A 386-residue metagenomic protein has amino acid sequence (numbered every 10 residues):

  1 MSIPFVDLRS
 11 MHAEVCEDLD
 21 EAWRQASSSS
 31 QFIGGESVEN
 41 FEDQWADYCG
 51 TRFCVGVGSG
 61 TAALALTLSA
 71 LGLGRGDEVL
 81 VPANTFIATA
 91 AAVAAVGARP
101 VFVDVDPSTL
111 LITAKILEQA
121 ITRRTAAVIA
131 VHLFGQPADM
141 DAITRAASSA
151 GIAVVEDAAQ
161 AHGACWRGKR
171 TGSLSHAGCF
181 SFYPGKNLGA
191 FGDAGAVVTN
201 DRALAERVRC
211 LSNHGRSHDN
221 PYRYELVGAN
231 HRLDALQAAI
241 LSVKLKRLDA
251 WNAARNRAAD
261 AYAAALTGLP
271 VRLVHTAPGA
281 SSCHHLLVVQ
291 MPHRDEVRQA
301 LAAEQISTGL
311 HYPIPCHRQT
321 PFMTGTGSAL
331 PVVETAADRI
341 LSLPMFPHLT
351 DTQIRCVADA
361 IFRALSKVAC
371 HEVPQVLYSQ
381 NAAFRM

Functional and structural regions predicted by a protein language model:
M1-Q31, E36, P344: N-terminal "arm"/small-domain region of PLP-dependent enzymes with the aminotransferase-like
R9, E36-Q44, Y48-C54, T61 (+6 more regions): PLP-dependent aminotransferase class I/II
S30-E78, A92-V96, F102-D104, K169: Phosphate-binding glycine-rich loop
R75, V81, F102, V154-E156 (+2 more regions): Hydrophobic residues in well-ordered beta-strands that form the structural core
N84-V101, I152: A short helix-loop-beta submotif of the ANL/AMP-binding
A94, T144, S148, A302: Anion (oxyanion) recognition and catalysis
R99-T109, G309: Short beta-strand->loop structural element characteristic of the AMP-binding/adenylate-forming
S108-A190, A196-V198, A203, S342: Active-site phosphate-binding strand-loop segment of PLP-dependent enzymes
